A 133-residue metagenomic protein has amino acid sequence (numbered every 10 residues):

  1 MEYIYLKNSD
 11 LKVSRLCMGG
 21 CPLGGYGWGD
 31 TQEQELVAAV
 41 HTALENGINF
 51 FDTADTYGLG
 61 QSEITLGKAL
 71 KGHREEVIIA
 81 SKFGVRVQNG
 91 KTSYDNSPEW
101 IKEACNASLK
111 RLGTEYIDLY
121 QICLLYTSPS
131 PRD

Functional and structural regions predicted by a protein language model:
M1-I78: N-terminal binding-site loop/beta-alpha segment at the start of enzyme catalytic domains that lines or forms
P22-G27, R86-T92: A short acidic, helix-capping loop that chelates divalent metal ions and anchors anionic groups
T31-T42, S97-R111: Short, acidic/polar
A54-T56, K82-R86, I122-L125: Active-site beta-loop-alpha junctions enriched in small/polar residues
K68-V85, N89, W100: N-terminal glycine-rich cofactor-binding segment that shapes the pocket for flavin-like pterin cofactors
S93-P98, S128: Active-site cleft segment of glycoside hydrolase catalytic domains centered on the general acid/base Glu
L112-L125: Active-site groove signature of glycoside hydrolases
Y126-D133: Conserved small/polar residues in nucleotide/adenosyl-binding loops
